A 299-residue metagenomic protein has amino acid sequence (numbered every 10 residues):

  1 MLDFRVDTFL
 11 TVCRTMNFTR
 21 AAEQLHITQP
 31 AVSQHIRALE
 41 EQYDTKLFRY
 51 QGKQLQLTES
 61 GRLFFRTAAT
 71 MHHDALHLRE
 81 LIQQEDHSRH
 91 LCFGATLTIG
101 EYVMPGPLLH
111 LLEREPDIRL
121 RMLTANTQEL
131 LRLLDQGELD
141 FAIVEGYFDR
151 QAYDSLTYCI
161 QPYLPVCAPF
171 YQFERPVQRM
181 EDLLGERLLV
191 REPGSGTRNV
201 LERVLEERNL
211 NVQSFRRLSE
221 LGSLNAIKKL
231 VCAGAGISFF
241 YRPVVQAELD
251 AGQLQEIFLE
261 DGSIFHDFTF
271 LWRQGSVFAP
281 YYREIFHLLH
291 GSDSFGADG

Functional and structural regions predicted by a protein language model:
L10-T28: Short helix-boundary/capping micro-motifs
E40-L57: A short LG(V/I)-centered, amphipathic sequence patch enriched for acidic residue(s) preceding the LG motif
Q42-Y43, F64-E85, I285: Alpha-helical linker/hinge and terminal dimerization helices associated with HTH transcriptional regulators
S88-R150: Central regulatory/effector-binding core of bacterial HTH transcription factors
V103, A226, I257-D298: A late-sequence structural motif
N126-T127, D135-E138, L210-I257: Hydrophobic hinge/microswitch elements
A152-L189, P193: Flexible hinge/capping segments at coil-to-helix
R187-N209, A279: Secondary-structure junction motif
